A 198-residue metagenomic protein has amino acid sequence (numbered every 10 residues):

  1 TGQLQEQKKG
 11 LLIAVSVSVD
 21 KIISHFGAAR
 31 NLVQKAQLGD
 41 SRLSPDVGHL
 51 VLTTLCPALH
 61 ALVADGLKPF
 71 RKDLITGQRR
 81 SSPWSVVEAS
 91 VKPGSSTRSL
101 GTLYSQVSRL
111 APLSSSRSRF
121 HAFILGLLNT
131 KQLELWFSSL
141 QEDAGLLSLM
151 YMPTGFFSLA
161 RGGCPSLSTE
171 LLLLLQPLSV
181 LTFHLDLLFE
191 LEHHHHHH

Functional and structural regions predicted by a protein language model:
T1-H121, N129-L133, Q141-L146: Extended cytosolic scaffolds built from alpha-helical repeats
A89-H198: Alpha-helical bundle/repeat cores within regulatory domains of eukaryotic proteins
